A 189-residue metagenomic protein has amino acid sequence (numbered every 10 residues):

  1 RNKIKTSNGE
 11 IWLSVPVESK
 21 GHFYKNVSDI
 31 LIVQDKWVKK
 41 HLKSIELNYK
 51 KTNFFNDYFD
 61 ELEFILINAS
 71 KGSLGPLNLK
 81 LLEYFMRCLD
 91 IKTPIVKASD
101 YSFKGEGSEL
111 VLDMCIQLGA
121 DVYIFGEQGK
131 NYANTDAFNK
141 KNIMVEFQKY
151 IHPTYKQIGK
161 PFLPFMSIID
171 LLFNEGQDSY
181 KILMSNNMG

Functional and structural regions predicted by a protein language model:
R1-G189: Residues lining hydrophobic/aromatic ligand-binding pockets adjacent to catalytic sites
